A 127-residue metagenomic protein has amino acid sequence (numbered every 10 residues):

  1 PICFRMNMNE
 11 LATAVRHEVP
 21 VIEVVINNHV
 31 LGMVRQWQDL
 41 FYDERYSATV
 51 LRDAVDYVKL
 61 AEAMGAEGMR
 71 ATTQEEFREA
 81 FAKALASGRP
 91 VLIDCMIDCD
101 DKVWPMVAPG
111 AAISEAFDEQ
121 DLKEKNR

Functional and structural regions predicted by a protein language model:
I2-R127: Thiamine diphosphate
